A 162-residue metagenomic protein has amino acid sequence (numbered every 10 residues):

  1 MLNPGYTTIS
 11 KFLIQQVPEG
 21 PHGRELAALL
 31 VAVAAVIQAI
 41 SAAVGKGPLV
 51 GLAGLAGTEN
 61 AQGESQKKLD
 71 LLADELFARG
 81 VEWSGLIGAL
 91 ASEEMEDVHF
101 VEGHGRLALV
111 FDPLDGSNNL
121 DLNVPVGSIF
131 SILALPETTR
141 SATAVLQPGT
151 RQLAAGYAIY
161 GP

Functional and structural regions predicted by a protein language model:
M1-L114: N-terminal subdomain of lithium-sensitive/metallo-dependent phosphomonoesterases centered on the IMPase/IPPase/PAP
H104-P162: DPxDG-like acidic metal-binding loop motif
